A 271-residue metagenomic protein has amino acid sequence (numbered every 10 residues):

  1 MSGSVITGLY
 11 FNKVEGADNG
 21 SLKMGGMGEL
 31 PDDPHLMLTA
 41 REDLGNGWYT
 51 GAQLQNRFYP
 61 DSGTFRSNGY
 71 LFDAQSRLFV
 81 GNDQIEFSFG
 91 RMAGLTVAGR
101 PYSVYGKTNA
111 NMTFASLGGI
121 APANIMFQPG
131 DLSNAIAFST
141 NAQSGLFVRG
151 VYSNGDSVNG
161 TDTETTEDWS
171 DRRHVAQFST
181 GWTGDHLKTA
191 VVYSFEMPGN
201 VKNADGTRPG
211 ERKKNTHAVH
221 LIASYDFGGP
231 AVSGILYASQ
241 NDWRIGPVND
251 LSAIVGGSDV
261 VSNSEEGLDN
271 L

Functional and structural regions predicted by a protein language model:
M1-F11, K23-S157, R172, G181-K188: Outer membrane beta-barrel
L9-N19, F58-T64, L95-G99, D156-D162 (+4 more regions): Gram-negative outer-membrane beta-barrel proteins
V14-A17, A115-G118, D156, L251-S258: Flexible, solvent-exposed coil segments and beta strand-coil junctions, predominantly the extracellular/periplasmic
E15, E29, E42, E86 (+9 more regions): Glutamate identity and glutamate-enriched acidic tracts
N19-G20, N68-L71, Y105-A110, T207-P209 (+1 more regions): Flexible, surface-exposed loop regions and adjacent strand-edge segments of Gram-negative outer-membrane beta-barrel
K23-M27, D61-S67, P122-P129, G160-W169 (+3 more regions): Outer-membrane beta-barrel domain signature
D171-R173, Q177-L271: Detector for outer-membrane/organellar transmembrane beta-barrel domains, recognizing the amphipathic beta-strand
